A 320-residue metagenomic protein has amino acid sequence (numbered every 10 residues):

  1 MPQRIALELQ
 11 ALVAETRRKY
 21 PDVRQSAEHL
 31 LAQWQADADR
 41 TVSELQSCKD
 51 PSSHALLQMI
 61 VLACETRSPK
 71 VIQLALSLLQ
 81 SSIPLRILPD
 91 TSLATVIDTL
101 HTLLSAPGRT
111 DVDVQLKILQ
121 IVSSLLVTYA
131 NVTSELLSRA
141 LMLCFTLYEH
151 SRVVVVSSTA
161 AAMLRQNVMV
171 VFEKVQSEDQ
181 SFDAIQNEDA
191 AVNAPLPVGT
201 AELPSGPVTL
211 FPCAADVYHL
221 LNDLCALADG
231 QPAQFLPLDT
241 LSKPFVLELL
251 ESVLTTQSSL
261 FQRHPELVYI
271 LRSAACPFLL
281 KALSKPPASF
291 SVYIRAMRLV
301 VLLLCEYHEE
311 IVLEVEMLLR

Functional and structural regions predicted by a protein language model:
M1-P2, T41-K49, R86-A94, P107 (+7 more regions): HEAT/armadillo-like alpha-solenoid scaffolds in large eukaryotic assembly and transport factors
M1-R24, H29, V132, M142 (+2 more regions): Eukaryotic intrinsically disordered, low-complexity segments enriched for acidic and Ser/Thr/Pro residues that serve as
L12-E44, L56-L57, P69-I83, V96-L100 (+8 more regions): HEAT-repeat alpha-solenoid elements in large eukaryotic scaffold proteins
R18, E65-R67, A106-T110, L147-S151 (+2 more regions): Short coil turns that connect the paired helices of HEAT/ARM alpha-solenoid repeats
M59-A63, T99-A106, T146-Y148, L227 (+2 more regions): Alpha-solenoid HEAT/Armadillo-like helical repeat scaffolds in large eukaryotic proteins
I60, L79, L100-H101, L141-F145 (+4 more regions): Extended amphipathic alpha-helical scaffolding regions
I87, L143-R152, Q166-K174, Q186-N193 (+2 more regions): Eukaryote-specific, cytoplasm-facing alpha-helical/coiled-coil scaffolding segments in long proteins
D98-S157, A162-M163, N167: Extended alpha-helical scaffolding segments
